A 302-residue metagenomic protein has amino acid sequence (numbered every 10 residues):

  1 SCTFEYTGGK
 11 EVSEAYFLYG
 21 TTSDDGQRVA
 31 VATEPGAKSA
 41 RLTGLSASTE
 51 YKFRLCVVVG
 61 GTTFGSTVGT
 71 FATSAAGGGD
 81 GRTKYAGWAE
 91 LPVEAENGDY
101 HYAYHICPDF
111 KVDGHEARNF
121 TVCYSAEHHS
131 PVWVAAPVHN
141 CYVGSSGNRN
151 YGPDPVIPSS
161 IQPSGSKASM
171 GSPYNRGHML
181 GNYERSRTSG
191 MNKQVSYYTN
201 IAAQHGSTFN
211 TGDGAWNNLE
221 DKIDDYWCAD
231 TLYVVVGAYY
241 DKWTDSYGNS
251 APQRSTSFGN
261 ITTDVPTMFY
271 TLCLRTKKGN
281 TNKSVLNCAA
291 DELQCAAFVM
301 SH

Functional and structural regions predicted by a protein language model:
S1-A76: Short, surface-exposed linear motifs at loops/turns and structural transition points
A72-H302: Domain-level detector for secreted/extracellular nuclease and nuclease-toxin modules, and for the ENPP-like C-terminal
